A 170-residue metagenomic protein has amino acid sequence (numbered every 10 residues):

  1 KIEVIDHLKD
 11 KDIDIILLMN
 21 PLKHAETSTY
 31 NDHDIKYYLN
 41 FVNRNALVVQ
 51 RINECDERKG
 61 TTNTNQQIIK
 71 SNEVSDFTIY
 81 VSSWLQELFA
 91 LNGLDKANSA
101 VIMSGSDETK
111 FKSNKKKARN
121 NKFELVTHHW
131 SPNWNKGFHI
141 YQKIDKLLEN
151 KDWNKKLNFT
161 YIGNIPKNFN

Functional and structural regions predicted by a protein language model:
E3-V74: Extended catalytic core of nucleotide-activated donor transferases of GT-like folds
A46-L47, F77, N98, N158: Proline-centered loop/turn at the N-terminus of a beta-strand
E57, D107, W130-W134, E149 (+2 more regions): Nucleotide-sugar-dependent glycosyltransferase donor-binding/catalytic pocket residues
G60-T62, A90, G105-K122, K136 (+1 more regions): Acidic anion/phosphate-binding donor-loop and adjacent secondary structure in glycosyltransferase catalytic cores
E73-N98, S106-E108: A short, active-site helix/loop in glycosyltransferases that binds the activated sugar's phosphate group
I102: Hydrophobic residues at beta-strand termini and immediately following loops that shape nucleotide-binding pockets
K117-K146: Conserved donor-binding/catalytic core segment of Leloir-type glycosyltransferases
Q142-N170: A conserved nucleotide-sugar
